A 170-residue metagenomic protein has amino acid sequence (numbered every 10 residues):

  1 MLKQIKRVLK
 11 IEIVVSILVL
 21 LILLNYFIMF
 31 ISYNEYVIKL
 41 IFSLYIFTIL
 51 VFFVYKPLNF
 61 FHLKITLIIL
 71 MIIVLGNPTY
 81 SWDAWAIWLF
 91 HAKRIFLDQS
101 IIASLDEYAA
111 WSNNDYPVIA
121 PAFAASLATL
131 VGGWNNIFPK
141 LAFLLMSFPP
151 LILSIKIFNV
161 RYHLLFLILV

Functional and structural regions predicted by a protein language model:
M1-L58: Membrane-embedded, hydrophobic transmembrane alpha-helices
I11-V14, W134-I137, I152-V170: Transmembrane-helix signature of polytopic, membrane-embedded enzymes that assemble or transfer cell-envelope glycans
L20-F27, I69-I72, L169-V170: Aromatic-anchored segments of alpha-helical transmembrane domains
I22-L23, F47-F53, F138-Y162: Transmembrane-helix motifs of polytopic, lipid-linked glycan transferases
I31-E35, I119-A142: Juxtamembrane segments of multi-pass membrane glycosylation machinery that transfer sugars from lipid-linked donors
P57-D83: Transmembrane signal-anchor helices characteristic of membrane glycosylation enzymes that use polyprenol
N77-H91, L97-F123, L130, W134: Extracytoplasmic catalytic/substrate-binding loops of multi-pass membrane glycan-assembly enzymes
K93, A124-A128, M146, L169: Amphipathic, well-packed alpha-helical segments that form the structural scaffold of globular domains
